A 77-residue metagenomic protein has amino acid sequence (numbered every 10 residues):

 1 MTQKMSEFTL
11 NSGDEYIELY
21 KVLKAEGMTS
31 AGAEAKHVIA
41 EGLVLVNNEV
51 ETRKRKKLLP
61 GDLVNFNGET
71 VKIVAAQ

Functional and structural regions predicted by a protein language model:
T2-Q3, K57: Membrane-interacting alpha-helical segments
Q3-E15: A detector for short, charged/polar N-terminal pre-domain segments
I17-K57: A basic, amphipathic helix-loop patch mediating RNA/tRNA/ribosome contacts
T70-Q77: Short, Lys/Arg- and Gly-enriched loop/turn segments at beta-strand edges
